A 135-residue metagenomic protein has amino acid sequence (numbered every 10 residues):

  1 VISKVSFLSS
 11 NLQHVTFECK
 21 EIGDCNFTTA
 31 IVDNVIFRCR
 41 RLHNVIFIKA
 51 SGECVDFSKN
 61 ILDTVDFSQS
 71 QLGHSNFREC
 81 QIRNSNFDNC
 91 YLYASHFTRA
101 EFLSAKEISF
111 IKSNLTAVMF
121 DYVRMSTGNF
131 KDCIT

Functional and structural regions predicted by a protein language model:
V1-T135: Tandem repeat scaffolds
